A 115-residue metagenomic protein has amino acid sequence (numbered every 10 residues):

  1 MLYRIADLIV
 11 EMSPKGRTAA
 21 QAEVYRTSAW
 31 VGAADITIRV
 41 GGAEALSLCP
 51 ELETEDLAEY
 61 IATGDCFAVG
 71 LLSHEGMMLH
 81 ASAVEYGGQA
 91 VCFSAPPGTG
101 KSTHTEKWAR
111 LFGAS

Functional and structural regions predicted by a protein language model:
M1-P97, K107-G113: A noncatalytic interaction/capping subdomain that flanks phosphate/NTP-handling catalytic cores
K101: Conserved lysine of the Walker
H104: Hydrophobic positions on the alpha1 helix immediately C-terminal to the Walker A/P-loop
